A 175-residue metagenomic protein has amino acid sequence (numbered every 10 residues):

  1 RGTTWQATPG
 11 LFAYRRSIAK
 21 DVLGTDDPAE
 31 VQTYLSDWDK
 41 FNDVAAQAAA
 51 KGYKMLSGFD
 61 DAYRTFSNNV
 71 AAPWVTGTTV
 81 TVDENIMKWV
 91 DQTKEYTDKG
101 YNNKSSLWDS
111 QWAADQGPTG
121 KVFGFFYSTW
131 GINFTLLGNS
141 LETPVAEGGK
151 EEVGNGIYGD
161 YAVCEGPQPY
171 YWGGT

Functional and structural regions predicted by a protein language model:
R1-F12, K20, S36-K88, V122-F125: Extracytoplasmic/periplasmic solute-binding protein
R1-I18, A162-T175: A structural signal for short loop-to-beta-strand junctions that line the ligand-binding cleft of periplasmic/secreted
P9-G10, Y63-S67, D115, I132-L136 (+1 more regions): Short catalytic/ligand-binding loop motif for oxyanion handling, primarily in non-cytosolic enzymes, centered on
S17-Q32, Y101: Aromatic-glycine-rich donor-binding/catalytic loop that engages nucleotide-sugar donors across glycosyltransferases
A29-T33, M55-G58, K104-W108: Surface-exposed patches in mature extracellular/periplasmic domains of secreted proteins
W38-A48, G77-S110, E151-W172: Glycine-centered hinge/linker elements that transmit conformational signals in sensory and ligand-binding systems
K88-W89, T93-K94, S110-T129, L137: Long, internal scaffold/assembly segments composed of regular secondary structure
T129-G154: A ligand-binding cleft/hinge motif common to bilobed small-molecule-binding domains
